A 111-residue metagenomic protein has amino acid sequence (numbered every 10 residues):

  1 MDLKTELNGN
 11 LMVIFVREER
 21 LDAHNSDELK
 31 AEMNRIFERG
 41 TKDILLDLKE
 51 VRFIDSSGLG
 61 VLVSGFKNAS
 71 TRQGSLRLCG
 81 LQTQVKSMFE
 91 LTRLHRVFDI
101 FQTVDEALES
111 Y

Functional and structural regions predicted by a protein language model:
M1-I14: Short beta-strand/loop segment at the start of cytosolic alpha/beta domains
N8, K49, D105: Conserved catalytic submotifs in the C-terminal HATPase_c
V16-E18: Flexible glycine-/small-residue-rich
R20-V97: Amphipathic alpha-helical interaction surfaces in cytosolic regulatory modules
T83, D105-E106: Acidic phosphotransfer microenvironment of two-component signaling modules
D99-T103: Short acidic-hydrophobic, aromatic-tinged amphipathic segments that line or gate anion-handling sites
